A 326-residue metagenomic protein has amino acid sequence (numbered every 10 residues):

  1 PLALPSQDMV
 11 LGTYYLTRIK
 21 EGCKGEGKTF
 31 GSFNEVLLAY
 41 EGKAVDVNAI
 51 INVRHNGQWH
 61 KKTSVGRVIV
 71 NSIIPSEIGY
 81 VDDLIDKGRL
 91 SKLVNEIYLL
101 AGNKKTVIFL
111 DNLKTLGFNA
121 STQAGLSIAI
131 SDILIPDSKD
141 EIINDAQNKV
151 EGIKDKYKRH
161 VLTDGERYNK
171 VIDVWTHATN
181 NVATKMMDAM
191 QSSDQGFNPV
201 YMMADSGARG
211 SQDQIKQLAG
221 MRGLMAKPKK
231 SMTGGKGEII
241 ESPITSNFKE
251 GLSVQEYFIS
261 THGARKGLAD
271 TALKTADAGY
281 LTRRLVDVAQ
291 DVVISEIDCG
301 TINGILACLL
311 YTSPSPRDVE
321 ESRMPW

Functional and structural regions predicted by a protein language model:
P1-D164, Q214-Q217, M221-G304: Feature marking long nucleic-acid-engaging regions of large polymerase/nuclease enzymes
A146, V182-A183, D188, G300-T301 (+1 more regions): Short, charged/polar low-complexity linear motifs in solvent-exposed/disordered segments
E166-R222: Gly/Pro-rich turn-and-neighbor structural signature
Y311-D318: Conserved small/polar residues in nucleotide/adenosyl-binding loops
M324-W326: Hydrophobic alpha-helical segments, chiefly the membrane-spanning helices and signal/signal-anchor peptides
